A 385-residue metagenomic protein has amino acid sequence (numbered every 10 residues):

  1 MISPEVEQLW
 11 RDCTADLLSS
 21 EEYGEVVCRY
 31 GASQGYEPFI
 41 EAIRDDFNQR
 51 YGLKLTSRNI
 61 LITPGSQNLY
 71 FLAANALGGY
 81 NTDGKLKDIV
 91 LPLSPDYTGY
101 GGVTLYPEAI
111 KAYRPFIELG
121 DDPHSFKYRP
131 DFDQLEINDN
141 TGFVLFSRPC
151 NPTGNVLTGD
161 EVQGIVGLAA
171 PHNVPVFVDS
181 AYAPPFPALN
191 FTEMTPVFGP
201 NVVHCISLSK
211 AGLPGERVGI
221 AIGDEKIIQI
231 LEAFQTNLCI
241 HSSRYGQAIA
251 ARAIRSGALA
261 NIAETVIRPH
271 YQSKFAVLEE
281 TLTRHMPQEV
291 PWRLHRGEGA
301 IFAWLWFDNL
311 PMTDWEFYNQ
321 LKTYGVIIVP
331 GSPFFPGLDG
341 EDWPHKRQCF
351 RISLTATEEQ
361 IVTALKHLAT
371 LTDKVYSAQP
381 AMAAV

Functional and structural regions predicted by a protein language model:
M1-L18, T236, S242, K366 (+2 more regions): N-terminal basic, amphipathic alpha-helical segments
C13-H172, F177, A183-F198, V203 (+1 more regions): Conserved core of the PLP fold type I
G35-E41, D45, Q49, L53-K54 (+3 more regions): PLP-dependent enzyme catalytic core of the Aspartate aminotransferase-like
I43, I60, V90, V144 (+9 more regions): Generic structural signal for small/hydrophobic residues in well-ordered secondary structure, especially within
L86, L105, F198-Q272, R284 (+2 more regions): Conserved core segment of the aminotransferase class I/II
T265-E279, P291-F307, H345: Conserved glycine-rich beta-strand-loop-beta hairpin in the small C-terminal domain of fold type I
P311-F317, E359-T363: Short, conserved charged micro-motifs
